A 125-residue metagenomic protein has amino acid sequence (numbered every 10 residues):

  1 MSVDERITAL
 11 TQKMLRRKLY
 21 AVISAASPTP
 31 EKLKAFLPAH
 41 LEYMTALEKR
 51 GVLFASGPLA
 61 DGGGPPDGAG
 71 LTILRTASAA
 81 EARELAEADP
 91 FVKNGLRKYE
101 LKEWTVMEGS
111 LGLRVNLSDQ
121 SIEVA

Functional and structural regions predicted by a protein language model:
M1-A125: Conserved, structured core segments of small domains
